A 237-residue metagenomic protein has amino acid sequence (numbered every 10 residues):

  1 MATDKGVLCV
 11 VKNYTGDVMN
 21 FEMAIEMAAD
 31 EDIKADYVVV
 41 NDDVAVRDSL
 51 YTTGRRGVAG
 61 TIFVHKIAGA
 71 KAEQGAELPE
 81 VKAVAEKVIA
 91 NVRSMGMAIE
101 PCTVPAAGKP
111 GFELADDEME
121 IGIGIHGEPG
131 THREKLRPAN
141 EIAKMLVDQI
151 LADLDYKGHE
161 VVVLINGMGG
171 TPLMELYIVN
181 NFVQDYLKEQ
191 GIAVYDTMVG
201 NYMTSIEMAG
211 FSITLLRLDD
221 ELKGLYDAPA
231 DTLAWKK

Functional and structural regions predicted by a protein language model:
M1-K5, L151: Glycine-rich oxoanion-binding loops at beta->alpha junctions
D4-D117: N-terminal glycine-/lysine-enriched basic segments
V11-N13, V40-N41, I67-K71, G124 (+3 more regions): Fold-independent oxyanion-binding glycine-rich loops and adjacent beta-strand/coil segments at enzyme active sites
I25, Y51-R56, A115, R137-E141 (+3 more regions): Generic alpha-helical propensity signal that fires on short helical segments and nearby coil/disordered stretches
M27-A35, E86-N91, H126-R133, V199-I213 (+1 more regions): Short secondary-structure transition/capping segments
V46, A72-I178: Mixed-charge interfacial surface used for oligomerization/domain docking and macromolecular partner engagement
Q149-K237: C-terminal non-catalytic interaction/assembly regions of soluble proteins
